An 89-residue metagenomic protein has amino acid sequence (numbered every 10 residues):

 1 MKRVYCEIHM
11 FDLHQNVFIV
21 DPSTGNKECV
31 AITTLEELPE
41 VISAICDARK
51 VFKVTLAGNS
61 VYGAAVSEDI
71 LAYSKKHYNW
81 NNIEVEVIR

Functional and structural regions predicted by a protein language model:
M1-K2, E86-R89: Short intrinsically disordered terminal tails
R3-M10, K53-G58: Short hydrophobic beta-strand segments
I8-G25: Short aromatic-glycine-(Arg/Gly/Cys) micro-motifs in beta-strand/loop hairpins
T24-W80: Acidic, low-complexity, intrinsically disordered interaction modules
I83: Short, conserved active-site loop motifs that form the nucleotide-linked donor/cofactor pocket
